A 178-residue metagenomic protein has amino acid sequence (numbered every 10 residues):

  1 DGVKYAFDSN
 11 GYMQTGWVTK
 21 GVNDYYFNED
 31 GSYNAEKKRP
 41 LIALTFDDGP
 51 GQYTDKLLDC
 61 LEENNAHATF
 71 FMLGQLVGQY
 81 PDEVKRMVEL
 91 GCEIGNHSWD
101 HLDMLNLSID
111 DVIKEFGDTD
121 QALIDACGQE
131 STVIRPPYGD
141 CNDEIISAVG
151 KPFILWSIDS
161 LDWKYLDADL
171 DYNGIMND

Functional and structural regions predicted by a protein language model:
D1-R39: Extracellular adhesion/carbohydrate-binding repeat motifs centered on closely spaced tryptophans
Y5, D59, K85, E144-S147: Surface-exposed charge patches
G11, G31, N65, G91 (+2 more regions): Glycine-centered loop/turn motif at secondary-structure junctions
Q14, K20-G21, Y25, N34 (+6 more regions): A broad, structure-centric signal for solvent-exposed, well-ordered loop/edge residues that line or flank functional
W17-T19, R86, D100, S131 (+1 more regions): Secondary-structure boundary/capping motif
Y33-L107, D111-D118, A122, E130: Active-site beta->alpha N-cap acidic-glycine motif
L102-Q129, D140-D178: Alpha-helical scaffold elements lining the catalytic groove of polysaccharide deacetylases
R135-P136: Short beta-strand scaffold positions
